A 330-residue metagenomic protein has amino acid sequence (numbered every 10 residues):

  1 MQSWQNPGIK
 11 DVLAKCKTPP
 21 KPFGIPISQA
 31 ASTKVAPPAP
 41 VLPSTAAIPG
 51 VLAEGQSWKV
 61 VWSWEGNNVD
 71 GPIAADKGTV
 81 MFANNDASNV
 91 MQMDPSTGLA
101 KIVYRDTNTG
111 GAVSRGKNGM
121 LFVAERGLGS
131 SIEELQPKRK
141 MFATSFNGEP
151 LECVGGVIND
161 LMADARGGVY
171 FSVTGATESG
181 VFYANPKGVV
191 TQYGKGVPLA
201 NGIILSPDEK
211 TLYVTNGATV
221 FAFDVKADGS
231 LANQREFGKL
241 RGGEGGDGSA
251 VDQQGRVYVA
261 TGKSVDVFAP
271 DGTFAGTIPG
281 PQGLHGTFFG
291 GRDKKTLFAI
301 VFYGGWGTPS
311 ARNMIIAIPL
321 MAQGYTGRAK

Functional and structural regions predicted by a protein language model:
M1-K330: Sequence-structural signature of mature extracellular/luminal beta-sheet repeat domains, prominently beta-propellers
